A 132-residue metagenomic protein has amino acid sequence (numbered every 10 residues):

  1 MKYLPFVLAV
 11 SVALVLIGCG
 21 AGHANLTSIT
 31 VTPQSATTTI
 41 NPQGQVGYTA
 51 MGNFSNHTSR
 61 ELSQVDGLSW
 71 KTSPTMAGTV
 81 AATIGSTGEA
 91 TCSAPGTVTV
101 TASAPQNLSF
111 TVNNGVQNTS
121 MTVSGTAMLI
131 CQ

Functional and structural regions predicted by a protein language model:
M1-P5: Positively charged n-region of N-terminal signal peptides that target proteins for export
F6-A13: Sec-dependent N-terminal signal peptides
C19-Q132: Extracytoplasmic soluble-region selector
